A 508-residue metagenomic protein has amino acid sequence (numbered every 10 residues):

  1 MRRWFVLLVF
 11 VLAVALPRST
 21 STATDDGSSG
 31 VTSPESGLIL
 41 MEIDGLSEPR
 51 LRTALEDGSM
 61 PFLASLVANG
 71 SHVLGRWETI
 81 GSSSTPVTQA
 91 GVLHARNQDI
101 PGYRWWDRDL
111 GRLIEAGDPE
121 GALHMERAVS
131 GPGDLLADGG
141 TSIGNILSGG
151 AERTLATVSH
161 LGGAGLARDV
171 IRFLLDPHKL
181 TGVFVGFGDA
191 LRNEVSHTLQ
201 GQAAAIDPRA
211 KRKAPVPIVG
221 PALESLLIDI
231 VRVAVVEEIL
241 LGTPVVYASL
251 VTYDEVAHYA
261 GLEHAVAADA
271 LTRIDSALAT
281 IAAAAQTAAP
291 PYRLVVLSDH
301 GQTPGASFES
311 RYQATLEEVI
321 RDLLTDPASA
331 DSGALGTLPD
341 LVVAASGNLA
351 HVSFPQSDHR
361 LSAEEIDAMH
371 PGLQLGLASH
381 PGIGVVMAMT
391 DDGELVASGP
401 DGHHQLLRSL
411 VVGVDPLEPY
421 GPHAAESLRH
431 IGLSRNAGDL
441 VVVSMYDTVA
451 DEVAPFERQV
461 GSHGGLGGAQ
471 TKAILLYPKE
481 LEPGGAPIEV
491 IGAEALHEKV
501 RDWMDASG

Functional and structural regions predicted by a protein language model:
V6-A15: Bacterial N-terminal signal peptides
T24-H72, R311: Active-site-proximal N-terminal segment of extracellular/periplasmic enzymes that hydrolyze or transfer
T32, S225-L226, I230, E238 (+4 more regions): A long, amphipathic alpha-helix that forms part of the scaffold/cap immediately adjacent to metal-dependent active
R52-A90, A95-D99: Short, structured active-site-proximal loop/turn typified by the sulfatase FGly-forming signature C/S-X-P-X-R
A54-S59, H160-G163, G261-A267, T303-I320 (+3 more regions): Short secondary-structure boundary/capping segments
G91-G261, H351, L406-R408, G413-P416 (+3 more regions): His/Asp/Glu-rich, glycine-adjacent segments that coordinate divalent cations and/or stabilize oxyanion chemistry on
L110-G139, I143-G150, L155, S332-S507: Active-site neighborhoods of enzymes that stabilize oxyanions during catalysis
I274-Q313, L395-S398: Metal-dependent active-site segment of extracytoplasmic phospho-/sulfohydrolases and closely related
